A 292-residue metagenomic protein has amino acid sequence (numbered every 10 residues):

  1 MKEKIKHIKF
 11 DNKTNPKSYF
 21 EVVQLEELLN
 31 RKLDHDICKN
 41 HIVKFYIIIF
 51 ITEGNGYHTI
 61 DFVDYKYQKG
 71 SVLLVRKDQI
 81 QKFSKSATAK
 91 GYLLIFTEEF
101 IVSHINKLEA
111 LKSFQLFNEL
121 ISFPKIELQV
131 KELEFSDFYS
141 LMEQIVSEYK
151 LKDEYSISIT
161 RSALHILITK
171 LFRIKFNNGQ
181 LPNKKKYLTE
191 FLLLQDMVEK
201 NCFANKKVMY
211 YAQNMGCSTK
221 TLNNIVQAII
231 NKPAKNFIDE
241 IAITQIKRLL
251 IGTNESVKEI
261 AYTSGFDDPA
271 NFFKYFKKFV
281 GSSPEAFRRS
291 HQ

Functional and structural regions predicted by a protein language model:
M1-T59, V63-Y65: Generic protein-terminus/edge-of-domain signal
I5-K13, K17, S86-S147: A hydrophobic/aromatic-rich effector-binding and dimerization subdomain of bacterial HTH-type transcriptional regulators
Y57-T59, V75, Q81-S86: Short beta-strand His + acidic residue motifs that chelate non-heme Fe in jelly-roll/DSBH and cupin folds
F62-L74: Short acidic-glycine-tyrosine-enriched beta hairpin
G70, L222-N223, N271-F272, F276: Short hydrophobic/aromatic patch on the recognition helix
V146-D153, K170-G179, L193-K207, I225-I230 (+4 more regions): Basic, amphipathic alpha-helical hairpins
Y149-S162, K184-K186: All-alpha amphipathic helical-bundle segments outside canonical DNA-binding/catalytic cores that form hydrophobic
A228-F273, A286-Q292: Terminal helix-turn-helix DNA-binding modules in bacterial transcription factors
